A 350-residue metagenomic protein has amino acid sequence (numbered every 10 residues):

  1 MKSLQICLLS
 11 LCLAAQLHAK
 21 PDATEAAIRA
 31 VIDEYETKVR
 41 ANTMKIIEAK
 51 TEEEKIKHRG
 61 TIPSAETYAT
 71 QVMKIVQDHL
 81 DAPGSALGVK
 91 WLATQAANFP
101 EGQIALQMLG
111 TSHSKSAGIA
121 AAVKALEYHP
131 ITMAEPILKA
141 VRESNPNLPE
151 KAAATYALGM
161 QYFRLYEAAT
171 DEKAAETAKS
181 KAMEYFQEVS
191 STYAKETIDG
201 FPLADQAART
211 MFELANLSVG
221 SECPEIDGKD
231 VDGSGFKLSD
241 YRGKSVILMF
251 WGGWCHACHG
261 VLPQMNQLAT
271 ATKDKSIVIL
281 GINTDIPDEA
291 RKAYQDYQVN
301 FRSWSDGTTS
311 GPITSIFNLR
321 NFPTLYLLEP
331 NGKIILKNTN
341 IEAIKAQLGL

Functional and structural regions predicted by a protein language model:
I75-S85, Q95-I119, A125-T132, V141-A152 (+2 more regions): Short solvent-exposed coil/turn linkers within tandem alpha-helical repeat scaffolds
E176-K229, S239-R242, D288, K292: N-proximal helix/coil linker or "cap" segments that precede and/or mark the start of modular domains
R242, F250-Q267: Conserved redox-active cysteine motifs that mediate thiol-disulfide chemistry, especially di-cysteine Cys-X(1-2)-Cys
K244-V246, W251-W254, I286, N321: Short pre-active-site segment immediately N-terminal to redox-active cysteine/selenocysteine motifs in thiol-based
H259-Q298, S305-S315: Structural microenvironment flanking redox-active thiols in thiol-disulfide oxidoreductases
Q295-N300, S305-G349: Thiol/disulfide oxidoreductase modules built on the thioredoxin-like
